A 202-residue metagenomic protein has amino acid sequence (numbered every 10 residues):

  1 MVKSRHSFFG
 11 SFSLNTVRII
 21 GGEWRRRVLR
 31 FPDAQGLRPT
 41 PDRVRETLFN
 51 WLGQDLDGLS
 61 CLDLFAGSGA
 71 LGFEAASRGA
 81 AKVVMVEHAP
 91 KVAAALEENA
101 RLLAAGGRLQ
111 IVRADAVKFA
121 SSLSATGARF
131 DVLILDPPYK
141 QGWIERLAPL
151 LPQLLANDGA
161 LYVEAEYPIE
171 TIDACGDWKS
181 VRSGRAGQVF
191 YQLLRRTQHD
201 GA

Functional and structural regions predicted by a protein language model:
M1-A202: Class I S-adenosyl-L-methionine-dependent methyltransferase catalytic core
